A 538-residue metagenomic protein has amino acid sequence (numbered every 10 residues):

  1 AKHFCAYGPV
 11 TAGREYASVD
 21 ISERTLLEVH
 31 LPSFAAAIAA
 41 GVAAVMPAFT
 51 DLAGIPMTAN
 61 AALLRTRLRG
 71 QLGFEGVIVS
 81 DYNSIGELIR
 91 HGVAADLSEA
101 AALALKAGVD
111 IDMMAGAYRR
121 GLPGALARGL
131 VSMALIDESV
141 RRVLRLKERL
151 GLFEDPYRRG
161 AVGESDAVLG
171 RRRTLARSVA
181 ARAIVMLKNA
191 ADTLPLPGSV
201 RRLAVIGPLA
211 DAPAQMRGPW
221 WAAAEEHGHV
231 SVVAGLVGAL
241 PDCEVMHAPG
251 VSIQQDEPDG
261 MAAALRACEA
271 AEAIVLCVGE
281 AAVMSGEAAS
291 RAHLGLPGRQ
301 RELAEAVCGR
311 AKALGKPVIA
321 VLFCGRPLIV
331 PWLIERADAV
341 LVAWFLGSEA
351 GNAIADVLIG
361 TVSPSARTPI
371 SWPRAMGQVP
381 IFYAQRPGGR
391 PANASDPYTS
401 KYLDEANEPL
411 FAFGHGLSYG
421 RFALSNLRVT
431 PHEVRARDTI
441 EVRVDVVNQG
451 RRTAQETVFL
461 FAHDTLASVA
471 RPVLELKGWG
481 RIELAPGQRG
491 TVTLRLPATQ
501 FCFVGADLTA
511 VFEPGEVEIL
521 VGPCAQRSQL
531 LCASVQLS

Functional and structural regions predicted by a protein language model:
A1-G505, E513-R527: Glycoside hydrolase catalytic-domain context in secreted enzymes
R527-S538: Short beta-strand elements
